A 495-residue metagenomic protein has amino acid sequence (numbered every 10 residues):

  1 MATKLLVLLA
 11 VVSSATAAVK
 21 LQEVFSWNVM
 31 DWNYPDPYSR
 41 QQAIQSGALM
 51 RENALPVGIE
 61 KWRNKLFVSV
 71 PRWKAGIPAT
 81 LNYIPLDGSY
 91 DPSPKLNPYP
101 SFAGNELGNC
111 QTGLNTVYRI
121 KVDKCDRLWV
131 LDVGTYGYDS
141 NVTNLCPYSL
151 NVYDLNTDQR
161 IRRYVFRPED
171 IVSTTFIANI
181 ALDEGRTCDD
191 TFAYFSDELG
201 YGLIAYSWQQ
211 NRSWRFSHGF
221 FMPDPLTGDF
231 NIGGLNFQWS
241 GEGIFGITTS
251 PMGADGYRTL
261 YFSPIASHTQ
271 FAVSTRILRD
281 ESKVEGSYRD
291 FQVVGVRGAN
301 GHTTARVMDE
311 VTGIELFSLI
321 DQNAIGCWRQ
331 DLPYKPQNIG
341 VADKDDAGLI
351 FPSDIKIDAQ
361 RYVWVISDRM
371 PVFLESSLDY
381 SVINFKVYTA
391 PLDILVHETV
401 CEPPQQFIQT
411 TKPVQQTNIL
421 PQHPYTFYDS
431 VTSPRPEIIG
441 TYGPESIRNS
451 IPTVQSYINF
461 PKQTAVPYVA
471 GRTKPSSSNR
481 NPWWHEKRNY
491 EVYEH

Functional and structural regions predicted by a protein language model:
A2-A18: Cleavable N-terminal signal peptides of Sec/SRP-targeted secreted and luminal proteins
A18-L49, G58, W62-N105, G137-N156 (+2 more regions): Beta-propeller domains
N28-A48, P92-T112, Q159-S173, S213-W239 (+3 more regions): Surface-exposed loop and turn segments in beta-propeller and other repeat-based domains that flank or scaffold
L49-W62, E106-L131, E169-A193, P223-T259 (+3 more regions): Beta-rich, blade/repeat-based domains predominating in secreted/periplasmic proteins but also intracellular
P71-W73, V133, S196-G200, W208 (+6 more regions): Short loop/turn segments immediately following the C-termini of beta-strands
P85-Y90, N156, W208-W214, V273-E285 (+2 more regions): Short loop/turn segments immediately following beta-strands, especially the blade-tip and inter-blade linker loops
D354-L420: Blade-level signature of beta-propeller repeat domains, shared across WD40, Kelch, NHL, RCC1 and BNR/Asp-box propellers
T411, Q415-E494: Extracellular mucin-like PTS segments
